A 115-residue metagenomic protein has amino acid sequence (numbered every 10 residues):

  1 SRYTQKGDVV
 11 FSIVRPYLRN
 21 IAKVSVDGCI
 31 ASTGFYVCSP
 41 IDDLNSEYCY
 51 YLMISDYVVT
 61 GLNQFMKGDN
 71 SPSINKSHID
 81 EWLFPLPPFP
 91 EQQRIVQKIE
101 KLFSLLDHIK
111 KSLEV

Functional and structural regions predicted by a protein language model:
S1-Y3, V9-I54, V58, M66-G68 (+1 more regions): A short beta-sheet element
G61, E81-V115: Amphipathic alpha-helical coiled-coil/heptad-repeat segments
